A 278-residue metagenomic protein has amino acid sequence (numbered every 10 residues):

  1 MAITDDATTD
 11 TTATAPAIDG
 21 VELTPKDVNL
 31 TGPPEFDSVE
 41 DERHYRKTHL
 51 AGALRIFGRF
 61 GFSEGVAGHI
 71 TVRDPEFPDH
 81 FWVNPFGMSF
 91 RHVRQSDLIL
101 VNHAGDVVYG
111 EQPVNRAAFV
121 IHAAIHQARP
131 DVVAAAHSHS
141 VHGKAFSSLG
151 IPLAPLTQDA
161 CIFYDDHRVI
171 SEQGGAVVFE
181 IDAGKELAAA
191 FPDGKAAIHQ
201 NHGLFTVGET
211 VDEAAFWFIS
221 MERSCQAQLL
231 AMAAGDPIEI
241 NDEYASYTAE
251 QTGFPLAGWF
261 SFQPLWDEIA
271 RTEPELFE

Functional and structural regions predicted by a protein language model:
A2-A53, K195-E278: A conserved C-terminal secondary-structure "cap"
E40, K47-A134, G143-L156, C161: An anion-binding catalytic pocket shared by soluble metabolic enzymes
V72, I125, H139, L187 (+2 more regions): Divalent metal-coordination and catalytic microenvironments
V83, A134-S138, A197-H199: General beta-strand structural signal in soluble alpha/beta enzymes
H122, G143, G184-A188, A215-F218: A general structural signal for well-ordered alpha-helical packing
V141-A183: Class I SAM-dependent methyltransferase SAM-binding "motif I" and its flanking Rossmann-like core
R168-T206: A contiguous binding-surface segment within folded domains or other stable secondary-structure elements
